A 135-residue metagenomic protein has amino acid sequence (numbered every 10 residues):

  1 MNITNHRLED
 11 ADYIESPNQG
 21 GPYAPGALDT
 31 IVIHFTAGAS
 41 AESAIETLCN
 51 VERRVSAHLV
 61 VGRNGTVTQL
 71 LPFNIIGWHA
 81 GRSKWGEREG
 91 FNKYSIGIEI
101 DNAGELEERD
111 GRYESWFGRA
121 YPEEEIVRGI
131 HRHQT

Functional and structural regions predicted by a protein language model:
N2-T135: Active-site-adjacent loop/helix surface patches within enzyme catalytic domains that shape the substrate-binding cleft
